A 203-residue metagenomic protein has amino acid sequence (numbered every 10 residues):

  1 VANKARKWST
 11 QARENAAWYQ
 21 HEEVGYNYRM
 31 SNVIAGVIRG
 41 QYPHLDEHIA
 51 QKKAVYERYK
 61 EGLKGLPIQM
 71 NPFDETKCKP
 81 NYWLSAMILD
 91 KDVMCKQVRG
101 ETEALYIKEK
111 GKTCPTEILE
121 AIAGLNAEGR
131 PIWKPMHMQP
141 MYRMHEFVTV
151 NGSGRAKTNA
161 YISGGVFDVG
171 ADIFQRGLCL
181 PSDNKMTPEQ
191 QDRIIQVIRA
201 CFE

Functional and structural regions predicted by a protein language model:
N3-E203: PLP-dependent aminotransferase class I/II
